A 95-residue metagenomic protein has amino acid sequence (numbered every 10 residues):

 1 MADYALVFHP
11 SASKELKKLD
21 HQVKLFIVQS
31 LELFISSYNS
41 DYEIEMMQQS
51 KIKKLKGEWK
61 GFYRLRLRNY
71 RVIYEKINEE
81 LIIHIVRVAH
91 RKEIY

Functional and structural regions predicted by a protein language model:
M1-N69, N78-E80, E93-Y95: Basic, Lys/Arg-enriched alpha-helical interface segments
V72: NAD-dependent ADP-ribosyltransferases
E75: Conserved Hanks-type protein kinase catalytic core
E80-R87: Short, compact, well-ordered microdomains
R87-E93: Short beta-strand-loop-alpha-helix junction that forms the active-site gateway of nucleic-acid-processing nucleases
